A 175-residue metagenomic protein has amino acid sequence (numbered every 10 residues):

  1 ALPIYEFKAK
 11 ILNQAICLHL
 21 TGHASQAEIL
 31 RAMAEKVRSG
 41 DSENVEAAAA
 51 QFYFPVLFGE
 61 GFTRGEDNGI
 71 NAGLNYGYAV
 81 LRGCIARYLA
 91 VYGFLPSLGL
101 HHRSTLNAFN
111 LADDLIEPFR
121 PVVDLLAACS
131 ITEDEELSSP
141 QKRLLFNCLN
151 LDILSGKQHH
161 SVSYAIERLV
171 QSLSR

Functional and structural regions predicted by a protein language model:
A1-R175: Active-site helix-to-loop segments that bind/position phosphate- or nucleotide-bearing substrates and donors across
